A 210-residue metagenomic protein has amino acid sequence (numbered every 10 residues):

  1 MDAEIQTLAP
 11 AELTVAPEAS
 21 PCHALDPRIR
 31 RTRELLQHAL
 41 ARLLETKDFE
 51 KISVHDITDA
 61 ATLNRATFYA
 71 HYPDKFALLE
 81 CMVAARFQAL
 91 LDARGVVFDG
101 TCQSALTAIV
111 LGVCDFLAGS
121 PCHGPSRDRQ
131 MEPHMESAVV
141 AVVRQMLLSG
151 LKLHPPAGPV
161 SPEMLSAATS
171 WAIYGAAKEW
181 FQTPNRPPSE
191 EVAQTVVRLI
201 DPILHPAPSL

Functional and structural regions predicted by a protein language model:
M1-R30, A207-L210: N-terminal intrinsically disordered/low-complexity leader segments
T32, L36-L44, L117, V143: Short hydrophobic clusters on alpha-helical segments that form packing/core surfaces in small helical domains
L36, L40, Y72, V83: DNA major-groove recognition helix of helix-turn-helix
L43-A77: Helix-turn-helix
S53-V54, M82-L91: Short, basic, alpha-helical segments at the C-terminal edge of helix-turn-helix-like DNA-binding modules
R94-H123, E136: Hydrophobic alpha-helical connector segments
T107-L111, Q130-W171, G175, R198-D201 (+1 more regions): Amphipathic alpha-helical packing segments from all-alpha helical-bundle domains
P187-L210: Short terminal or interdomain "cap/linker" segment that borders an active site or interface and mediates
